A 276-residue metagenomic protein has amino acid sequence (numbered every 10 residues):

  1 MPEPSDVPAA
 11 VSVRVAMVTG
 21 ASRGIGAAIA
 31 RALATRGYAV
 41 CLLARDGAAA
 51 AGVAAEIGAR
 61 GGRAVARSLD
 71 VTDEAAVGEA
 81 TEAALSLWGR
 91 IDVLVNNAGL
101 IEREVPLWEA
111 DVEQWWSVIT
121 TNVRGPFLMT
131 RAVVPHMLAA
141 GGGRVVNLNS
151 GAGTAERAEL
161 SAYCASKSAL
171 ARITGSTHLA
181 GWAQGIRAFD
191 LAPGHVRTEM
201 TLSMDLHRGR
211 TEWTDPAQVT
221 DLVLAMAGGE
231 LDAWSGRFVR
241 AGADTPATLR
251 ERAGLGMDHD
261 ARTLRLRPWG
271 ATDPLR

Functional and structural regions predicted by a protein language model:
S22-R23: Conserved glycine-rich cofactor-binding loop
R36-V53: Conserved glycine-rich Rossmann-like NAD(P)H-binding loop of the short-chain dehydrogenase/reductase
V105-L107, Q114-W116: Substrate-binding pocket helix/loop in short-chain dehydrogenase/reductase
T130, S166: Active-site helix of classical SDR
S150: Residue(s) in the substrate-gating loop at a strand-loop-helix junction that position the organic substrate next
A155, S176-I186, E230: Active-site-adjacent segment of SDR/Rossmann-fold oxidoreductases
D190-L191, L206-R276: C-terminal helical subdomain
